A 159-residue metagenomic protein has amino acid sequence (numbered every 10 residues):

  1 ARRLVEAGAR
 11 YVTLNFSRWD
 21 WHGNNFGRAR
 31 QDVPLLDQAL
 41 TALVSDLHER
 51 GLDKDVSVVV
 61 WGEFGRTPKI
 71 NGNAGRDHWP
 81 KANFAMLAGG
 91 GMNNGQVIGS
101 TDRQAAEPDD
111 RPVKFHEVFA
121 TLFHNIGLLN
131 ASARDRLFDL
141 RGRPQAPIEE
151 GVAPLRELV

Functional and structural regions predicted by a protein language model:
A1-V159: Ligand-binding pockets and gating/stacking loops
